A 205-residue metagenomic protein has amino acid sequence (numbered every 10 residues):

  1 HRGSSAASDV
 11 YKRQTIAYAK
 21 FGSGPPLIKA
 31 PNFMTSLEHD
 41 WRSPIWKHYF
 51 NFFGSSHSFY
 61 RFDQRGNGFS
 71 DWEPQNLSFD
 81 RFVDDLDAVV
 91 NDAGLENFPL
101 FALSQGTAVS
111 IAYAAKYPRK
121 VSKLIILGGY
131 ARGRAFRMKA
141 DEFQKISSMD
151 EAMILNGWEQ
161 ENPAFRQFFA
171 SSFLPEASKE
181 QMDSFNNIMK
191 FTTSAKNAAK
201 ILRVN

Functional and structural regions predicted by a protein language model:
H1-A7, Y11: Single conserved hydrophobic/aromatic residue that forms the stacking wall/gate of nucleotide- or nucleobase-binding
Q14-D71: Conserved HGGG/HGGXW glycine-rich cap/lid loop of the alpha/beta-hydrolase fold
K20, Q144-N205: Alpha/beta-hydrolase
D71-V83: Catalytic nucleophile-loop/oxyanion-hole region of alpha/beta-hydrolase and closely related hydrolase-like folds
D80-F98: Conserved acidic catalytic loop of the alpha/beta-hydrolase fold
L100-A102, L127: Short beta-strand immediately N-terminal to the catalytic nucleophile in serine-hydrolase-like folds
A102-G106, S110: Gly/Ala-rich beta-loop-alpha elbow adjacent to hydrolase catalytic centers
I111, A115, V121-G157: Flexible "cap/lid" loop of the alpha/beta hydrolase fold
